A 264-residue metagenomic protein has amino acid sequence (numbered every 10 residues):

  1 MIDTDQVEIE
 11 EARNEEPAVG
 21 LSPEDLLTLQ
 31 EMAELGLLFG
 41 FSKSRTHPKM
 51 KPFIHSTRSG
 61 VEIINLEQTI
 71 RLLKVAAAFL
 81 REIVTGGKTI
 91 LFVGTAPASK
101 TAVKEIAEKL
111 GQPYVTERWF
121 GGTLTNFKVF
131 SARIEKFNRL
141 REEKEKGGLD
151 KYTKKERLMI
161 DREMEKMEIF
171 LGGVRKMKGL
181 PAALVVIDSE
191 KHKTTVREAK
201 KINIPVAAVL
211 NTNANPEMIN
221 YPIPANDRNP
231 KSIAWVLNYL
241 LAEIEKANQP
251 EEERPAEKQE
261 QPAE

Functional and structural regions predicted by a protein language model:
I2-T89, T95-A96, K100-E143, R157 (+3 more regions): N-terminal cationic and glycine-rich segments that engage phosphates or anionic surfaces
G36, F92, L184, V236: Residue-level signature of catalytic and energy-coupling elements of molecular machines, predominantly ATP/GTP-dependent
I64, V93, V186-D188, V209 (+1 more regions): Conserved beta-strand segments of the P-loop GTPase G domain that flank and frequently precede/overlap
G87-K88, Q112, G179-A182, I202-P205 (+1 more regions): Short glycine-/polar-rich loops that comprise or flank the Walker A/P-loop and associated switch/sensor motifs
G122-K166, D227-R228, S232-P255: Conserved phosphate-handling catalytic cores of large alpha/beta enzymes
Y152-V186, E190-I202, A207, N211: Extended, charged alpha-helical interaction scaffolds
T194-E253: Short glycine/threonine-rich loop/turn motifs
